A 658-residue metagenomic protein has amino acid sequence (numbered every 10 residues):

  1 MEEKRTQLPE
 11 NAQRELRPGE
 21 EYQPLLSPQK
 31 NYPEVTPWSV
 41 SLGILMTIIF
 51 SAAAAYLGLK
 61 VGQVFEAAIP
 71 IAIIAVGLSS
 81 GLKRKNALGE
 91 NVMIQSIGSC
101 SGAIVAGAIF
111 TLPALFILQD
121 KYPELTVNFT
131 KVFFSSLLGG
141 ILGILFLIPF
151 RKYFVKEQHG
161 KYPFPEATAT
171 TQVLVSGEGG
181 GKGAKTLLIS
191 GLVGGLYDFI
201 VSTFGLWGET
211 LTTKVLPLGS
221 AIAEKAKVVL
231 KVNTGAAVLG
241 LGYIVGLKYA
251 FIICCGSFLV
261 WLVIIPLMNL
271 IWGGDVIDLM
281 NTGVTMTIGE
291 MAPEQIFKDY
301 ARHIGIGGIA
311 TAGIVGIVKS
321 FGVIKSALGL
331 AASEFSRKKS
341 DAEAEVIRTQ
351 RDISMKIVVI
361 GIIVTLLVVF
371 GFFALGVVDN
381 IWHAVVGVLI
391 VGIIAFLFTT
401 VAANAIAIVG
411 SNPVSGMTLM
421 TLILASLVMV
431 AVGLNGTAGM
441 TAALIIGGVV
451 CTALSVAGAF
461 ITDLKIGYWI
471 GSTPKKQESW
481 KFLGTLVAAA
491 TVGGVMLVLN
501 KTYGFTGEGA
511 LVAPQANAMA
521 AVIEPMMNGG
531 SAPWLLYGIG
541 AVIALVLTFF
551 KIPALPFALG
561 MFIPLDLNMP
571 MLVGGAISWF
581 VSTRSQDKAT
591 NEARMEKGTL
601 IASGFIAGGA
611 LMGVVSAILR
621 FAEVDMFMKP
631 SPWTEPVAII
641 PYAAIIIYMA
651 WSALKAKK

Functional and structural regions predicted by a protein language model:
M1-K658: Alpha-helical multipass membrane-protein architecture
